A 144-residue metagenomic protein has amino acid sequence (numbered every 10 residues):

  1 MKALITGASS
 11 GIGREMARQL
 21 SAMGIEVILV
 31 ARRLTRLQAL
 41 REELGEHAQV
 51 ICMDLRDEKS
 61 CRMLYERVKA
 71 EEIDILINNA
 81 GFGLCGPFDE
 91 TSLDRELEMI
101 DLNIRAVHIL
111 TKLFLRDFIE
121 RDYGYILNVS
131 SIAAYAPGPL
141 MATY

Functional and structural regions predicted by a protein language model:
S9-S10: Conserved glycine-rich cofactor-binding loop
M23-A39: Conserved glycine-rich Rossmann-like NAD(P)H-binding loop of the short-chain dehydrogenase/reductase
T35, M53-M63, L93: The beta1-alpha1 cofactor-binding region of Rossmann-like NAD(H)/NADP(H)-dependent oxidoreductases
I77, L110-F114, N128: Hydrophobic positions on the long internal alpha-helix of Rossmann-like NAD(P)-dependent oxidoreductase domains
N79-L84: Conserved NAD(P)H cofactor-binding loop of Rossmann-fold oxidoreductase domains
P87-F88, R95-I100: Substrate-binding pocket helix/loop in short-chain dehydrogenase/reductase
S131: Residue(s) in the substrate-gating loop at a strand-loop-helix junction that position the organic substrate next
